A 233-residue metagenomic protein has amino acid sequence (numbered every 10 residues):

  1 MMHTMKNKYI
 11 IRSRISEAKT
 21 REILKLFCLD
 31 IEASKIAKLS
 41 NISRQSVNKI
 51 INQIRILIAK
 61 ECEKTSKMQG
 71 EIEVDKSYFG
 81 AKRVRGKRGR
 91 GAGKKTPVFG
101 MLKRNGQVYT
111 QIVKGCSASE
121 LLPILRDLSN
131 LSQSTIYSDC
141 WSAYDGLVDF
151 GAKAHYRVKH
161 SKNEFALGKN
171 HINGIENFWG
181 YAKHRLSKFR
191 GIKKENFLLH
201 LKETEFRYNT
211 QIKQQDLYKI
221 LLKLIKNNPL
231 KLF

Functional and structural regions predicted by a protein language model:
M1-F233: Residue-level recognition of single "structural anchor" positions that define or cap local secondary structure
